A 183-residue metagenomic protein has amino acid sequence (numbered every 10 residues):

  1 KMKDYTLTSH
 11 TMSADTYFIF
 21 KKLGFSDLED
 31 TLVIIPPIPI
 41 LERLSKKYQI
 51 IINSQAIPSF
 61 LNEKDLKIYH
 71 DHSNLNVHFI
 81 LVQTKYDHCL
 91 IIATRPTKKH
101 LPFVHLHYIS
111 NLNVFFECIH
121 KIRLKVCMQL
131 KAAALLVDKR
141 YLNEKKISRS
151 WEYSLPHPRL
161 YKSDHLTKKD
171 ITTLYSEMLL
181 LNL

Functional and structural regions predicted by a protein language model:
K1-M2, N113-V126: Conserved acetyl-CoA-binding loop-helix of GNAT-fold acetyltransferases
M2-M12, Q129-K139: Conserved GNAT acetyl-CoA-binding A-motif
Y17, K21-Y108: Amide-forming acyltransferase catalytic core, primarily the GNAT-like/NAT-type and related acyltransferase folds
Y17, Y86-L90, L112-C118, Y141-S148: Short, surface-exposed beta-strand/loop "edge" segments at domain boundaries and coil↔beta transitions
F18, R95-K98, L130-I147: Extended, composition-driven regions rather than compact fold-specific motifs
K21-D30, E144-L160: Conserved acetyl-CoA-binding loop of GNAT-fold acetyltransferases
T31-P37, L106-Y108, A133-R140, Y153-H165: A generic structural motif
S150-L183: C-terminal functional modules
